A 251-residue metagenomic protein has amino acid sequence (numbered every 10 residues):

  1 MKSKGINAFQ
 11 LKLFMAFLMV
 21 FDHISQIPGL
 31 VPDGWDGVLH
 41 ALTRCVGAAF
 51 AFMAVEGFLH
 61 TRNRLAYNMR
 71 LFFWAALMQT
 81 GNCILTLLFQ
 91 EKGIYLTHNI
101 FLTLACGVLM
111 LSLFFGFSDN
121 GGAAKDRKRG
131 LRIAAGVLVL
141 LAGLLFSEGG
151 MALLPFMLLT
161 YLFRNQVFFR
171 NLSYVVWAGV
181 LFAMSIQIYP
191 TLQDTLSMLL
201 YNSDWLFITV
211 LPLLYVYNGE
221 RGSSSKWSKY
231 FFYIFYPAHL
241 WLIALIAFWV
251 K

Functional and structural regions predicted by a protein language model:
M1-K251: Alpha-helical transmembrane segments and their immediate juxtamembrane cytosolic regions
